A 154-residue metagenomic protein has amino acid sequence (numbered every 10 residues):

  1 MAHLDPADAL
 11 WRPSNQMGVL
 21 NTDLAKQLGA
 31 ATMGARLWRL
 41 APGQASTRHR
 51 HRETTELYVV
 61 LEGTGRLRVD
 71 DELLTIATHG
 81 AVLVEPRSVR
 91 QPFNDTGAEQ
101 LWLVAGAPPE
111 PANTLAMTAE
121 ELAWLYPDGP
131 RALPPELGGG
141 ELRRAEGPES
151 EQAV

Functional and structural regions predicted by a protein language model:
M1-M33, M117-V154: A short, N-terminal "cap"/entry segment at the start of jelly-roll beta-barrel domains of the cupin/DSBH fold
N21-D23, R36-H51: Conserved short histidine dyad/triad with adjacent acidic residue
G29-A31, A41-Q44, T64-R66, P108-P111: Short, charged/polar surface micro-motifs in flexible loops or helix N-caps
Q44, E53-T54, E72, S88-V89 (+2 more regions): A generic "binding-loop/recognition-motif" signal
R48, L67-R68, V84, R90-T96 (+1 more regions): Short beta-strand His + acidic residue motifs that chelate non-heme Fe in jelly-roll/DSBH and cupin folds
E53-T55, V59-G65: Glycine- and acidic-residue-biased ligand/ion/polar-headgroup-sensing regions
D71-R87: Short acidic-glycine-tyrosine-enriched beta hairpin
L83, G97-T114: A short hydrophobic beta-strand segment most commonly corresponding to one strand of the jelly-roll/cupin
